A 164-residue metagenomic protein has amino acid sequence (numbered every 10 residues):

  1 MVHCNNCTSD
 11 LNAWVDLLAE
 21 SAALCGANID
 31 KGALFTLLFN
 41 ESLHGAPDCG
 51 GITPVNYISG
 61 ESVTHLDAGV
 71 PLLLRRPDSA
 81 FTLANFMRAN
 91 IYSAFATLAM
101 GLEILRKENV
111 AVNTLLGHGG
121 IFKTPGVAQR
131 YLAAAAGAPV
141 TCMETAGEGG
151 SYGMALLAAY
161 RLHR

Functional and structural regions predicted by a protein language model:
M1-R164: Active-site core segments that coordinate phosphate-bearing ligands/cofactors across diverse enzyme families
